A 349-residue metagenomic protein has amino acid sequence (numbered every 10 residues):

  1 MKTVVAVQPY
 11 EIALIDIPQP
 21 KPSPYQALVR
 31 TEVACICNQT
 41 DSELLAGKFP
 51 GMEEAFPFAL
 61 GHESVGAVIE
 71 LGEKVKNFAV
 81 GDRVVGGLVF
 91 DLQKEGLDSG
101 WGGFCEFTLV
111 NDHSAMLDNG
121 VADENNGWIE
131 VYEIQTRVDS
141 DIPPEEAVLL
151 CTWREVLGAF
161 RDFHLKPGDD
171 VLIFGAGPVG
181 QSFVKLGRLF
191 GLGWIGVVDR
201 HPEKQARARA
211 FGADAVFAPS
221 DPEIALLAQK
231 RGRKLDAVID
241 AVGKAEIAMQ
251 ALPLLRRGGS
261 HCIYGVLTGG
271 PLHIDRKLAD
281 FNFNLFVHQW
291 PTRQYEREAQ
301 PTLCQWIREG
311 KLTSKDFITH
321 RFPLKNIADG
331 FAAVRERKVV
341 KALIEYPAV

Functional and structural regions predicted by a protein language model:
M1-L60, G120-E130, V216, P347-V349: Short N-terminal strand-loop motif that marks the start of NAD(P)H/FAD-dependent oxidoreductase cofactor-binding domains
P20-C35, K48-Q93, G100-S114: Glycine-rich beta-strand-centered segment in the early N-terminal region that forms part of a ligand/cofactor-binding
D91-F174: NAD(P)H dinucleotide-binding glycine-rich loop of Rossmann-like/cofactor-binding domains, especially the beta1-alpha1
S140-D221: Mid-domain Rossmann-like dinucleotide-binding core that forms the NAD(H)/NADP(H) cofactor-binding site
F163-P167, F211-L285: Glycine-rich cofactor phosphate-binding loops and adjacent beta1-alpha1 units of small-molecule cofactor enzyme domains
V198-R200, A241, Q289: N-terminal Rossmann-fold cofactor-binding loop
A225-A228, G232, G270-H320, A328-D329: C-terminal substrate-binding/catalytic core of Rossmann-like NAD(P)-dependent dehydrogenases/reductases
M249-L252, R257, E298-V349: C-terminal hydrophobic helical "lid"/dimerization subdomain of Rossmann-like NAD(P)H-dependent oxidoreductases
